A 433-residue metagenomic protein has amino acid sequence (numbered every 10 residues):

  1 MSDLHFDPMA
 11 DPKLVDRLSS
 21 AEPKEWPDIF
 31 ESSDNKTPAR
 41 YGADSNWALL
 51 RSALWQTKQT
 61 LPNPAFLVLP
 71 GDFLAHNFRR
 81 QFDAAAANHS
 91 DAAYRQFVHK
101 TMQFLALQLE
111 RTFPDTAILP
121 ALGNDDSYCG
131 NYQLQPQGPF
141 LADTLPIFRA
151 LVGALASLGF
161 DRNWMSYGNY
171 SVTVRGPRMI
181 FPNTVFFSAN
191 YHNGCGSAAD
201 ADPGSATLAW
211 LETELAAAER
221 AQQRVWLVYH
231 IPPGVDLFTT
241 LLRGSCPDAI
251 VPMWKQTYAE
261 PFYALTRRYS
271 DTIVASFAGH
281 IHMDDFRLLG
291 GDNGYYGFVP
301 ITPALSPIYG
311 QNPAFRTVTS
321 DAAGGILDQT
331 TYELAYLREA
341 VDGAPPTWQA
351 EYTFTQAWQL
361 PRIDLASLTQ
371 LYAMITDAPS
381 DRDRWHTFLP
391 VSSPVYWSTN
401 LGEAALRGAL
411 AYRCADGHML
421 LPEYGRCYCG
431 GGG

Functional and structural regions predicted by a protein language model:
M1-L69, F140-A221, M283-G433: Metal-dependent phosphoesterase/phosphodiesterase active-site architecture
M1-S2, A65-D72, P114-G123, L227-H230 (+3 more regions): Active-site neighborhood of phospho(di)ester-bond hydrolases with catalytic His/Asp-centered motifs
D7-A10, A75-F78, P120-N131, S188-N190 (+3 more regions): Active-site environment of divalent metal-dependent phosphoester hydrolases
P23-D28, S32-Q135: Core catalytic region of metal-dependent phosphoesterases/phosphodiesterases, especially metallo-beta-lactamase-like
T57-L61, F104-A117, A154, A217-A221 (+1 more regions): A structural motif corresponding to the C-terminal end of an alpha-helix and its immediate exit/capping segment
F73-H76, N88-D91, R95, V172-V174 (+2 more regions): Catalytic cores of eukaryotic secretory-pathway lumenal/extracellular enzymes that build and remodel glycoconjugates
D91-E110, P139-R162, V251-F262: Acidic, His- and aromatic-enriched active-site or binding-groove loops in soluble protein domains that engage sugars
A189-L208, A218-I273: Active-site-proximal segments of metal-dependent phosphoesterases and phosphodiesterases across multiple
